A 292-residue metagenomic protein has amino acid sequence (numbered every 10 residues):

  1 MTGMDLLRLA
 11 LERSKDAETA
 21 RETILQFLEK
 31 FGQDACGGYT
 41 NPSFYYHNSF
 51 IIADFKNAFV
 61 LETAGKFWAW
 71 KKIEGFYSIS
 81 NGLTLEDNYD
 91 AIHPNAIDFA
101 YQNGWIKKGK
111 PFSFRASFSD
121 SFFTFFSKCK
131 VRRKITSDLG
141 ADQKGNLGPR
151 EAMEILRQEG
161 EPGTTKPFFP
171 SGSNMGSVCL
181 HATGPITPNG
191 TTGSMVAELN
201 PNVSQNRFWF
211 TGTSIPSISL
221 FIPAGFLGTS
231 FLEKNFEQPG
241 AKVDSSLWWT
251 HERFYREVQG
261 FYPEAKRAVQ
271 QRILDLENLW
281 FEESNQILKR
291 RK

Functional and structural regions predicted by a protein language model:
M1-Y39, G163: Proteins synthesized as precursors that undergo proteolytic processing into mature forms
R21, L25, C36-H47, F55-A58 (+1 more regions): C-terminus-biased signal that marks the final domain/tail of proteins
N57-F59, F67-A69: Structured soluble/peripheral alpha/beta segments that form catalytic or ligand/cofactor-binding pockets
E62-A64, K72-I73: Short, solvent-exposed loop/turn and secondary-structure capping segments
A69-W70, Y77: The feature captures the catalytic groove of carbohydrate-active enzymes
